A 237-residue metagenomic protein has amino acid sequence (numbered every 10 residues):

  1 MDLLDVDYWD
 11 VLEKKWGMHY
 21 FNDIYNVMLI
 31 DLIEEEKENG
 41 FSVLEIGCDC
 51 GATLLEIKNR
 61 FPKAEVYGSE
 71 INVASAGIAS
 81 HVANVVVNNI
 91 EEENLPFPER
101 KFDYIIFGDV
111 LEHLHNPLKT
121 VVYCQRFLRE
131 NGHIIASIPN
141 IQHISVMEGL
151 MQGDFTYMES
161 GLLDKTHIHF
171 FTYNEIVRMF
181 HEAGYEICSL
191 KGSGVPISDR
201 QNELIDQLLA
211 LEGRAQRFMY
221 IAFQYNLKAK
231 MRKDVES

Functional and structural regions predicted by a protein language model:
M1-R100, Y104, L118-V121, Q152 (+1 more regions): Conserved N-terminal segment of class I S-adenosyl-L-methionine
E91-E93, L111, Q142: Adenine-nucleotide cofactor-binding loop residues
Y104-V110: A short beta-strand submotif of the Rossmann-like class I SAM-dependent methyltransferase core that lines
K119-H133: A short glycine-rich, Lys/Arg-flanked "PGG" loop and its adjoining helix->strand segment in the class I
I135-Y157: Conserved class I S-adenosyl-L-methionine
M158-E175: Acceptor-substrate binding/catalytic loop of class I
I176-K191: A SAM-dependent methyltransferase catalytic signature shared across enzymes that methylate proteins
